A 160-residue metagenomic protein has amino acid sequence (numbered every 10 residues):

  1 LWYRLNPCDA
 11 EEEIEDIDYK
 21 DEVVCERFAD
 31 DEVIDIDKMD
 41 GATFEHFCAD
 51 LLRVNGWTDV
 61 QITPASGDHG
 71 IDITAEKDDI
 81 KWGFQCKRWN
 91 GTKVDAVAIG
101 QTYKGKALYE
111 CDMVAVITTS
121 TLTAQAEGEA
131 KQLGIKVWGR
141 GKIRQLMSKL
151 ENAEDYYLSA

Functional and structural regions predicted by a protein language model:
L1-A160: Mixed-charge (Asp/Glu-Lys/Arg
